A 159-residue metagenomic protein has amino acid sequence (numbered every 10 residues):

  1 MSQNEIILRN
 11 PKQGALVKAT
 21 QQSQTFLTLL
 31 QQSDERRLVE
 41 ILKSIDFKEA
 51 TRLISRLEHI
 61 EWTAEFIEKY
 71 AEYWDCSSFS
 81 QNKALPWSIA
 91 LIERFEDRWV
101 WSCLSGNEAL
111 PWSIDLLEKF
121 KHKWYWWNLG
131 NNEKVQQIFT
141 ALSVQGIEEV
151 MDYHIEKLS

Functional and structural regions predicted by a protein language model:
S2-S159: Alpha-helical scaffold segments
